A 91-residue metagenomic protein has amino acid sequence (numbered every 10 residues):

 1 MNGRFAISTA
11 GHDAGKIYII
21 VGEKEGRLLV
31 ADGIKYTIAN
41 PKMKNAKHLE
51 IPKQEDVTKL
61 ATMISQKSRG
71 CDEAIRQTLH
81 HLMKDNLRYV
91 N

Functional and structural regions predicted by a protein language model:
M1-N2, T9, I19-N91: Ferredoxin-like alpha/beta domains used as RNA- or RNAP-binding modules
G11-A14: Short, charged beta-turn/beta-strand-edge "cap" motif at the junction between a beta-strand and an adjacent loop
